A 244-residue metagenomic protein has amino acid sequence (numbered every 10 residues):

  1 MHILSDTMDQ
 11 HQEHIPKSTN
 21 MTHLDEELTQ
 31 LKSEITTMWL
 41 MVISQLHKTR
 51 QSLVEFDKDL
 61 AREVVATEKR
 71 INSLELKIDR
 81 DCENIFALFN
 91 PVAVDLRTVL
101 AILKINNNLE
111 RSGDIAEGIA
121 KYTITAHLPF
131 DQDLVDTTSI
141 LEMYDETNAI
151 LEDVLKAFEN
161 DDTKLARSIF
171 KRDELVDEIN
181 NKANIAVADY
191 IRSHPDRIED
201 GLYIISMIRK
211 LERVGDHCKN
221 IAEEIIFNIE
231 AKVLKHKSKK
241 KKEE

Functional and structural regions predicted by a protein language model:
H2-E244: Cytosolic, long alpha-helical scaffolding segments
